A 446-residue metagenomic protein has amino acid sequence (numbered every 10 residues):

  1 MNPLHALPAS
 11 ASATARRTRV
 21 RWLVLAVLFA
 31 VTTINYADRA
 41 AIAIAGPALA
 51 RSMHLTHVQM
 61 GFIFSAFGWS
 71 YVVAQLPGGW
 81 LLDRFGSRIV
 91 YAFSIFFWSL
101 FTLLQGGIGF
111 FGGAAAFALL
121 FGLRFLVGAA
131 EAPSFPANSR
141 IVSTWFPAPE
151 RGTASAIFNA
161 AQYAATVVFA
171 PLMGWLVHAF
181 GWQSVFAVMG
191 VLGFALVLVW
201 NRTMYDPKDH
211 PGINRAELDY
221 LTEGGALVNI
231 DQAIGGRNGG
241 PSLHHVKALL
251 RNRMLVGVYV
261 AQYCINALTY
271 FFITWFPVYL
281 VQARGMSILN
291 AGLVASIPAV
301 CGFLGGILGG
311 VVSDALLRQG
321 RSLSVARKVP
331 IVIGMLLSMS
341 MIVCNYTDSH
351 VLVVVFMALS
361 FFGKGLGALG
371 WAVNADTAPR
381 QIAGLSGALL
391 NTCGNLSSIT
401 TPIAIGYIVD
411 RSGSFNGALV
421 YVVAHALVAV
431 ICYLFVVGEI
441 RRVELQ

Functional and structural regions predicted by a protein language model:
I42-A43, A248-I307, G367, W371 (+2 more regions): Extracytoplasmic gate region of multi-pass secondary transporters
S65-W80, S296-G309: Central cavity-lining transmembrane alpha-helices of secondary-active solute carriers, predominantly the Major
F96-G113, M335-D348: C-terminal ends and interior cores of transmembrane alpha-helices in multi-pass membrane transporters/permeases
F101, A115-P133, V351-G367: Hydrophobic core of transmembrane alpha-helices in multi-pass small-molecule transporters, especially MFS/SLC-type
L123-Y163: Cytoplasmic helix-loop-helix junction between adjacent transmembrane helices in 12-TM secondary transporters
F158-P211: Helix-loop-helix hairpin linking two adjacent transmembrane segments in secondary transporters
G306, A375-S412: A late C-terminal transmembrane helix in Major Facilitator Superfamily
S324-G370: C-terminal transmembrane helical hairpin of 12-TM major facilitator-type secondary transporters
